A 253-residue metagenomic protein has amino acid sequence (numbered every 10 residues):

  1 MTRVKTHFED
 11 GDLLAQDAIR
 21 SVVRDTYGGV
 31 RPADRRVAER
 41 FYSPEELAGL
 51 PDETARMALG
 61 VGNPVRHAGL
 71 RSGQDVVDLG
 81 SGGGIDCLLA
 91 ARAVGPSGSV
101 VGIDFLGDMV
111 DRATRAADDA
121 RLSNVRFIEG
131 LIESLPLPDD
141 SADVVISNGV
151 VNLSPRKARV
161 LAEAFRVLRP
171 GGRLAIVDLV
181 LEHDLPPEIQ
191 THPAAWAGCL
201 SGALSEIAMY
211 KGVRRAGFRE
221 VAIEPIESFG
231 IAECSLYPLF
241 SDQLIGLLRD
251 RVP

Functional and structural regions predicted by a protein language model:
T2-F41: N-terminal auxiliary segments of SAM/dcSAM-dependent transferases
R36-D75, L89, A93: Conserved alpha-helix/loop element of class I SAM-dependent methyltransferases that forms part of the SAM/SAH-binding
S72, E133-V144: A short acidic, Gly/Pro-enriched loop at the edge of an enzyme's catalytic core that lines a small-molecule cofactor
L106-D108: Conserved SAM/SAH-binding beta-strand->alpha-helix loop
R121-S134: Conserved SAM-binding strand-loop segment of SAM-dependent methyltransferases
A158-R173: A short glycine-rich, Lys/Arg-flanked "PGG" loop and its adjoining helix->strand segment in the class I
V180-L200: Short, glycine-/aromatic-enriched active-site segment of Class I SAM-dependent methyltransferases
G202-A216: Short alpha-helix
